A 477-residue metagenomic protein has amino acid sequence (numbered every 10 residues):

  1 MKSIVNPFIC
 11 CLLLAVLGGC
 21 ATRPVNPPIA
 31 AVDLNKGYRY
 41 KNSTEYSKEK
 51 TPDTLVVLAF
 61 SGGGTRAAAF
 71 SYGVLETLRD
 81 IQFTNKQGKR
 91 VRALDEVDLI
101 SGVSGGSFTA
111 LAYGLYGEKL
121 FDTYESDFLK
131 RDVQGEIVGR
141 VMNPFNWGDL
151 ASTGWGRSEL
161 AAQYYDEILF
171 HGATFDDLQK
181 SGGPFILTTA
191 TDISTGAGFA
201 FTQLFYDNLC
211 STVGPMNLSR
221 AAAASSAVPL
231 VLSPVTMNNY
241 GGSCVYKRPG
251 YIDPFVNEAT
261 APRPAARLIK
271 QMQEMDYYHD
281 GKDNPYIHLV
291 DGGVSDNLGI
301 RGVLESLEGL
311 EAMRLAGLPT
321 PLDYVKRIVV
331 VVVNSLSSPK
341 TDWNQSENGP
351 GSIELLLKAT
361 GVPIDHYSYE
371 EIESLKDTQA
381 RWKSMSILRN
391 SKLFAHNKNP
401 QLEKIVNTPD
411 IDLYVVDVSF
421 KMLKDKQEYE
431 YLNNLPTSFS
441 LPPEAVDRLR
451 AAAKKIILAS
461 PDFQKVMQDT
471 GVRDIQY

Functional and structural regions predicted by a protein language model:
M1-C20: Sec-dependent bacterial lipoprotein signal peptides
I4-V5, C20-Y477: Catalytic domains of lipid- and phosphate-ester/thioester hydrolases
